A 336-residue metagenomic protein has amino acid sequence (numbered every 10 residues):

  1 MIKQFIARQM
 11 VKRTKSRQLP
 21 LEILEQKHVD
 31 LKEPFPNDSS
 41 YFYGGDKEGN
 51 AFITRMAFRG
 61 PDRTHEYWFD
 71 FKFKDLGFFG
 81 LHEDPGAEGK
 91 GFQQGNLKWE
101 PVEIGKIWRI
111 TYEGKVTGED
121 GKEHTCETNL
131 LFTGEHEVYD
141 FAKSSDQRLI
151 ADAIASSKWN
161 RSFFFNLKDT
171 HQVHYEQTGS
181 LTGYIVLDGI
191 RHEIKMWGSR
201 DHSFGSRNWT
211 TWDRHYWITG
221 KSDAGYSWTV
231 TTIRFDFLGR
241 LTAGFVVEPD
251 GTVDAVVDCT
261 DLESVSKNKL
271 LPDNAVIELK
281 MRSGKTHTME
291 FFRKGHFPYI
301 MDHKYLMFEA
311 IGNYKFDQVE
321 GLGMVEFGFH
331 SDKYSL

Functional and structural regions predicted by a protein language model:
M1-L336: Structured soluble/peripheral alpha/beta segments that form catalytic or ligand/cofactor-binding pockets
